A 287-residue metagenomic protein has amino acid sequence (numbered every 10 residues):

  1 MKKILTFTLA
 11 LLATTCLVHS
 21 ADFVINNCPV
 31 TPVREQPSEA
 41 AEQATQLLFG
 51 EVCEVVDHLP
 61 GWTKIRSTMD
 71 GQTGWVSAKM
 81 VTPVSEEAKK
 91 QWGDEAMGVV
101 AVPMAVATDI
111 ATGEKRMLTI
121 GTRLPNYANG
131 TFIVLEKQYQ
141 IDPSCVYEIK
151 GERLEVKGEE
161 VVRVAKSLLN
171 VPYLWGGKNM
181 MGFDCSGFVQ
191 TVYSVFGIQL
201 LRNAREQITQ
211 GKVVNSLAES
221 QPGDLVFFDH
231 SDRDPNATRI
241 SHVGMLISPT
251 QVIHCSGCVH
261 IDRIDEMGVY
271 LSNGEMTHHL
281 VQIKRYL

Functional and structural regions predicted by a protein language model:
M1-I4: Positively charged n-region of N-terminal signal peptides that target proteins for export
T6-T15: Bacterial N-terminal signal peptides
A21-D22, S38, T45, V52-E54 (+5 more regions): Boundary regions of SH3-family modules and the immediately adjacent low-complexity/disordered segments in eukaryotic
I25, P83, I149, I240-S241 (+1 more regions): Aromatic- and glycine-rich peptidoglycan recognition patches
P29-S38, A96-I110, N203-G211: Short, structured beta-strand/loop micro-motifs enriched in basic residues and often containing a Trp
A165, G177-F196: Active-site nucleophilic cysteine motif
Q199-I261, M267: ...with weaker cross-activation on analogous glycine-rich loops/strands in unrelated enzymes
